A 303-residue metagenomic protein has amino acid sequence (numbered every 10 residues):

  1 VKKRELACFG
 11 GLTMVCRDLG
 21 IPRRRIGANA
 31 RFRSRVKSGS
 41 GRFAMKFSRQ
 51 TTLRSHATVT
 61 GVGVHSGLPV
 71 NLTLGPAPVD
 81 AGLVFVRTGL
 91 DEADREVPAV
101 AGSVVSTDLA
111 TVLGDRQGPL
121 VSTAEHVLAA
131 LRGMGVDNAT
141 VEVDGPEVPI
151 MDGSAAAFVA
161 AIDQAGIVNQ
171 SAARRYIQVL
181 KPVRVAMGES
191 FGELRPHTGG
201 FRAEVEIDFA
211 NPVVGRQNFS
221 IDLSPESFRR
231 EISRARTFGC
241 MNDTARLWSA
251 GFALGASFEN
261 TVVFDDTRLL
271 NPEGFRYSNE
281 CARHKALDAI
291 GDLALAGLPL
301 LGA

Functional and structural regions predicted by a protein language model:
K3-L6: Positively charged N-terminal leader segments that act as targeting/secretion signals
S34, S38-S40: Serine residues within intrinsically disordered or low-complexity segments
G41-N138, E142-A303: C-terminal regulatory domains involved in ligand/effector binding and gene-expression control
